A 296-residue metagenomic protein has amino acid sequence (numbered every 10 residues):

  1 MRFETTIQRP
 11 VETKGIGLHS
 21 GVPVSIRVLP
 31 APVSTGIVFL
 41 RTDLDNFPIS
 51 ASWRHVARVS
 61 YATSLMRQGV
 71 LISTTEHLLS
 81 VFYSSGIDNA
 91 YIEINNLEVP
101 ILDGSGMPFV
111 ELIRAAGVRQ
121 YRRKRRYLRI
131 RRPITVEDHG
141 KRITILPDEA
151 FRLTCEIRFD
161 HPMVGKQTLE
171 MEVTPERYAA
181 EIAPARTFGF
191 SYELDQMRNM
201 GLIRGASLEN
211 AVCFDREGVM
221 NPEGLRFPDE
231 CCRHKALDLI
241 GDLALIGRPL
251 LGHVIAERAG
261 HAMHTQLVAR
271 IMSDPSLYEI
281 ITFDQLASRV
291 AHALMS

Functional and structural regions predicted by a protein language model:
M1-D88, E93-S296: C-terminal regulatory domains involved in ligand/effector binding and gene-expression control
